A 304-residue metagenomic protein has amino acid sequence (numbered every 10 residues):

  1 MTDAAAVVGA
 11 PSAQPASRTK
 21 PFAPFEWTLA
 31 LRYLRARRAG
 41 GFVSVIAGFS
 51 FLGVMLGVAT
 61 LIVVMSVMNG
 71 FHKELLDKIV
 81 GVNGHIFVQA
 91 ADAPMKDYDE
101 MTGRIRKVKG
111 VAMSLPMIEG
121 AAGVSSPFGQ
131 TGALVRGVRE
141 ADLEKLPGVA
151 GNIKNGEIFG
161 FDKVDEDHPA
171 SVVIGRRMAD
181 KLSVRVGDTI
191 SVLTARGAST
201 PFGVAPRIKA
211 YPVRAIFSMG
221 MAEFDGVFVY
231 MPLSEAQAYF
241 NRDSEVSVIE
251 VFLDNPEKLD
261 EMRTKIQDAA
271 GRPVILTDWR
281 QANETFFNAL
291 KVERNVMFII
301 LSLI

Functional and structural regions predicted by a protein language model:
D3, P11, R196-G197, V204-M297: Mechanotransmission and gating elements of multispan inner-membrane complexes involved in transport and envelope
P11-V58: N-terminal Sec/SRP start-transfer signal
A23, W27, L31, W279-N283 (+1 more regions): Alpha-helical membrane-protein architecture signal
T28-R32, K73, D77-G84, E284 (+1 more regions): Short amphipathic alpha-helical coupling elements at transmembrane boundaries
L34, I79, I105-K109, I266: Hydrophobic C-terminal alpha-helix "anchor/cap" residues
V43-N69, K291-I304: Hydrophobic alpha-helical transmembrane segments of multi-pass inner-membrane transport and secretion
M68, H72-T102: Membrane-interface junction motifs in transport/secretion proteins
D99, G103-S244: A structural signal for hydrophobic secondary-structure junctions, strongest on transmembrane helix-loop-helix units
